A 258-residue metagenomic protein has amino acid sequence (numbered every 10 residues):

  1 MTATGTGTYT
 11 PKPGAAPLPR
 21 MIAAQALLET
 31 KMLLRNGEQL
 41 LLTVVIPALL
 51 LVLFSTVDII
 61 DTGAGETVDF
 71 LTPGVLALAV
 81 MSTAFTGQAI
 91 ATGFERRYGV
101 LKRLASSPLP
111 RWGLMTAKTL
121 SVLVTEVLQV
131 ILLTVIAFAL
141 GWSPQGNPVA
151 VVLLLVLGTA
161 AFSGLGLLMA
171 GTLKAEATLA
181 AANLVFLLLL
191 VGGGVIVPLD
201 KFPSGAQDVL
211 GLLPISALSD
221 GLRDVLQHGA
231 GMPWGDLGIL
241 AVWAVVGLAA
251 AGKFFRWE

Functional and structural regions predicted by a protein language model:
M1-Y9: Short, non-transmembrane cytosolic segments of multipass membrane proteins
Y9-M21, Q25-Y98, E126, W142-V151 (+3 more regions): Transmembrane helix-boundary elements of multi-pass transport/secretion proteins, especially ABC-type permease modules
L53-D61, A170-L212, S216: Transmembrane helix segments
S55-I59, L78, F94, R103 (+8 more regions): Transmembrane helix-loop junction
Q88, V152-V156, A206-V209: Hydrophobic alpha-helical transmembrane segments of multi-pass membrane proteins
A89, Y98-K102, L133, G166: Interfacial helix-capping/hinge residues at the ends of transmembrane alpha-helices
R103-W112: Short helix-to-coil transition segments within interhelical loops that connect adjacent transmembrane helices
R111-L187, G229-A241, V245-A249: Alpha-helical transmembrane segments and their short interhelical loops
